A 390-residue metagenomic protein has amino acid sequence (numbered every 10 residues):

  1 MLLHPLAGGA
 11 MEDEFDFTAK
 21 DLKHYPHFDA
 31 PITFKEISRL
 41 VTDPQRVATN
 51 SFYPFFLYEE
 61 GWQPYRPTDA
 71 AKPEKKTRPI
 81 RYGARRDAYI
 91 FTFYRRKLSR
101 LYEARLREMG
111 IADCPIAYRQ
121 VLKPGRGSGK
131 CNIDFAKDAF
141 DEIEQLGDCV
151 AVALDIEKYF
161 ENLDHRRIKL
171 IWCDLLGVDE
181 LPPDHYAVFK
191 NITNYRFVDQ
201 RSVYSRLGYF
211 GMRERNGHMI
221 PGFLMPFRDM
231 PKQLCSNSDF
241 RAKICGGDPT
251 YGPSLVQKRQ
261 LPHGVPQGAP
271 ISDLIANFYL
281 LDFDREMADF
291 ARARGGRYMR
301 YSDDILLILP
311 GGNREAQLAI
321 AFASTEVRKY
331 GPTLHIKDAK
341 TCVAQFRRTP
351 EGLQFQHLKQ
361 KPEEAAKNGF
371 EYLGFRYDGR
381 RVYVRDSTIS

Functional and structural regions predicted by a protein language model:
M1-F227, Q257-R259: Conserved two-metal-ion catalytic palm core of "right-hand" nucleic acid polymerases, unifying RNA-dependent RNA
L22-D29, E60-W62, E161, R285 (+4 more regions): Generic "edge-of-domain/loop-turn" microfeature
L57, Y82-A84, E161-N162, Q267 (+3 more regions): Generic structural "secondary-structure junction" signal
P73-R81, K258-A269, F355-Y377: Glycine-rich, flexible loop segments associated with nucleotide phosphate handling
Y94, S272, G374: A residue-level signal for conserved active-site and pocket-lining positions in enzyme catalytic cores
E144-S302, L306-F322, E364-K367: Conserved polymerase palm-domain catalytic core
L181-Y186, R294-Y301, I308-S390: Polymerase palm active-site segment centered on the conserved acidic dipeptide of motif C
